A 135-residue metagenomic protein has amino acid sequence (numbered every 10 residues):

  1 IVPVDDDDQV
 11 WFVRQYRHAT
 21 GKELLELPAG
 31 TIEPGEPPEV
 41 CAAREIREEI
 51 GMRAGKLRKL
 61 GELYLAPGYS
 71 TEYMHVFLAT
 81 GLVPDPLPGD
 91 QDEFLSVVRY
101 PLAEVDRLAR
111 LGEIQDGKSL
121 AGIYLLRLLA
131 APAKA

Functional and structural regions predicted by a protein language model:
V2-R44, L82: Conserved Nudix-box catalytic region and its N-terminal flanking loop in Nudix hydrolases and closely related
D5-D7, Y16, A79-P84, L102-A103 (+1 more regions): Short loop segments at secondary-structure junctions
Q9, H18, K56-K59, R127 (+1 more regions): Solvent-exposed, well-ordered amphipathic alpha-helical segments that flank/support binding or catalytic loops
K22, P88, L126: Short glycine-/acidic-enriched loop or helix-start segments at secondary-structure transitions that form or flank
T31-G117: Unchanged
D106-A135: Long hydrophobic alpha-helical segments typical of transmembrane helices together with their membrane-interfacial
